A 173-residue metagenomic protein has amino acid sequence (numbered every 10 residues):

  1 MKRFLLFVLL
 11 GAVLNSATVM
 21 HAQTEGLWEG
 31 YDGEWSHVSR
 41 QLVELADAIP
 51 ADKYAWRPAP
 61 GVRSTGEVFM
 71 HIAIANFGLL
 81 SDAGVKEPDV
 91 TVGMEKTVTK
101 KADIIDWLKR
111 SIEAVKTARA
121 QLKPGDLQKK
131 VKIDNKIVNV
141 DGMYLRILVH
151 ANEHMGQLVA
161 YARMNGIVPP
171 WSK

Functional and structural regions predicted by a protein language model:
M1-F4: Positively charged n-region of N-terminal signal peptides that target proteins for export
F7-A17: Bacterial N-terminal signal peptides
T18-Q23: Sec/Tat signal peptide C-region and signal peptidase I cleavage site
D32-S36, R40-V43, K53-G93, K132-K173: Short, contiguous alpha-helical
Q41, L45-A46, L80, A114 (+1 more regions): Well-ordered alpha-helical scaffold segments within catalytic/enzyme domains
I49-P50: Membrane-proximal, proline-rich intrinsically disordered regions
T97-V131, V138-H150: Acidic/histidine-rich alpha-helical segments that form the ligand environment of transition-metal centers
